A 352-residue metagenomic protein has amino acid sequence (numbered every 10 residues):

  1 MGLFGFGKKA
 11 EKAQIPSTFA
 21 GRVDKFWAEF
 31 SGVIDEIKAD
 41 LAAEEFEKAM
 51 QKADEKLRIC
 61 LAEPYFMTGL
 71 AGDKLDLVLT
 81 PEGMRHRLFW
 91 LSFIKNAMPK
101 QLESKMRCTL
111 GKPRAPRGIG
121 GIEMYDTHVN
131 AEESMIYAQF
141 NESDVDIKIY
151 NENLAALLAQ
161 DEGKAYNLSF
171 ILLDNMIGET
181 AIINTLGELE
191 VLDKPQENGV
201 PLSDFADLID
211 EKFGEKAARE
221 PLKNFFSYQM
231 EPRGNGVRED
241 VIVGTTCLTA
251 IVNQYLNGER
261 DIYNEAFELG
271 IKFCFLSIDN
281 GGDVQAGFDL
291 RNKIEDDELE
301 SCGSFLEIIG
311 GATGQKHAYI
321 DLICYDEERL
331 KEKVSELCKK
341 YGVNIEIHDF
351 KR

Functional and structural regions predicted by a protein language model:
L3-D40, A138-F140, T249-A286, L290: Short S/T/G/P-rich N-terminal loop/turn motif that feeds into the first structured element of a domain
A13-P16, W27-P64, I242-T246, N280-E307: Surface-exposed, low-hydrophobicity interaction/linker segments
A28, G32-V33, G69-V78, S143-K148 (+2 more regions): Glycine-rich, often proline-containing surface loops adjacent to acidic residues and nearby aromatics that form
E44-S104: An N-terminal, globular interaction/scaffold subdomain
M98-G120: Long, charge-dense
E103-M106, Y228-R352: C-terminal structured domains
P116-Y137, I323: Short, low-order "capping/linker" segments at domain edges
T127-G234, L248-G258: Long, hydrophobic alpha/beta structural blocks
